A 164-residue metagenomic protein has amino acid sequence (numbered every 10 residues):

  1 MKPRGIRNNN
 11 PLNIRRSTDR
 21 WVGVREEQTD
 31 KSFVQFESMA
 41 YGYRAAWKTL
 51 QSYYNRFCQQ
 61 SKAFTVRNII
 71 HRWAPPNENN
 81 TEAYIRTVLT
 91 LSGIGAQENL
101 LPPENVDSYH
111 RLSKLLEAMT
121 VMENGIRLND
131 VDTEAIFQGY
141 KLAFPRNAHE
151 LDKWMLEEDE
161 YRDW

Functional and structural regions predicted by a protein language model:
M1-W164: Cell-wall polysaccharide-cleaving catalytic domain and substrate-binding groove, primarily in peptidoglycan/chitin
